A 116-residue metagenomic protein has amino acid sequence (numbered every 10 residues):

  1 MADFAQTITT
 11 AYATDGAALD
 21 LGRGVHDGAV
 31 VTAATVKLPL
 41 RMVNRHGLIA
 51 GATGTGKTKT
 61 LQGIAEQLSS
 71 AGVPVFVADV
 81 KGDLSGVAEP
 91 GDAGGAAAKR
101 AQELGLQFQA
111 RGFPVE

Functional and structural regions predicted by a protein language model:
M1-A52, K59-P114: Basic- and hydrophobic-enriched, low-structure N-terminal and domain-boundary segments that flank ATP-binding catalytic
